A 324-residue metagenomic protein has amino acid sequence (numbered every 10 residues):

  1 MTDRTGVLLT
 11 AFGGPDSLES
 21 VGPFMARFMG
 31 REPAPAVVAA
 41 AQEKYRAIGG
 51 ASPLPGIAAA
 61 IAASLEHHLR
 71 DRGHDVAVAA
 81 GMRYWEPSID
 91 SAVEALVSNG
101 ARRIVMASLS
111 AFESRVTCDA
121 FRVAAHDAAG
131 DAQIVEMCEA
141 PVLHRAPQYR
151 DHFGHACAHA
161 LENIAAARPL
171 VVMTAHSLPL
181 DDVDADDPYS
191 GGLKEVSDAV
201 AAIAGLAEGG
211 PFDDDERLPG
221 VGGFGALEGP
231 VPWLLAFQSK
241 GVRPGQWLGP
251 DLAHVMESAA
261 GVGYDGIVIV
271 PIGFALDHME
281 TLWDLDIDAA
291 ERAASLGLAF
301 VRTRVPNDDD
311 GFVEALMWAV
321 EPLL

Functional and structural regions predicted by a protein language model:
M1-L324: Active-site-proximal alpha-helix that buttresses catalytic centers in soluble enzyme cores
